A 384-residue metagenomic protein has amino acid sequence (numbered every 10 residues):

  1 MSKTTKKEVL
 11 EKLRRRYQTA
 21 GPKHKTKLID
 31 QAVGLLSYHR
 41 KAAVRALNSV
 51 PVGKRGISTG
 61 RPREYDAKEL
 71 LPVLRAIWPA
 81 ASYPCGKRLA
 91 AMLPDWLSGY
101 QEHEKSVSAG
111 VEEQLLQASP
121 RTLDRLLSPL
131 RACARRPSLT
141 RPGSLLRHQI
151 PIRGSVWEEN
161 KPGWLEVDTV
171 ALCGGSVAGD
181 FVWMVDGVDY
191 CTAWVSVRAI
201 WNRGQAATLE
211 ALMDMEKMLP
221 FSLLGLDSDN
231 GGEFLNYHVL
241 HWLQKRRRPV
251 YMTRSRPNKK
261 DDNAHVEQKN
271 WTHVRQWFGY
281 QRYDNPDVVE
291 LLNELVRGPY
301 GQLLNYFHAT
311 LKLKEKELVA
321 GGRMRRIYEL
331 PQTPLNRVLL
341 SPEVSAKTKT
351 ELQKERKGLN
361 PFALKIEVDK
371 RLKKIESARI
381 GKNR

Functional and structural regions predicted by a protein language model:
M1-G225, N230-R384: Secondary-structure boundary/capping micro-motif
